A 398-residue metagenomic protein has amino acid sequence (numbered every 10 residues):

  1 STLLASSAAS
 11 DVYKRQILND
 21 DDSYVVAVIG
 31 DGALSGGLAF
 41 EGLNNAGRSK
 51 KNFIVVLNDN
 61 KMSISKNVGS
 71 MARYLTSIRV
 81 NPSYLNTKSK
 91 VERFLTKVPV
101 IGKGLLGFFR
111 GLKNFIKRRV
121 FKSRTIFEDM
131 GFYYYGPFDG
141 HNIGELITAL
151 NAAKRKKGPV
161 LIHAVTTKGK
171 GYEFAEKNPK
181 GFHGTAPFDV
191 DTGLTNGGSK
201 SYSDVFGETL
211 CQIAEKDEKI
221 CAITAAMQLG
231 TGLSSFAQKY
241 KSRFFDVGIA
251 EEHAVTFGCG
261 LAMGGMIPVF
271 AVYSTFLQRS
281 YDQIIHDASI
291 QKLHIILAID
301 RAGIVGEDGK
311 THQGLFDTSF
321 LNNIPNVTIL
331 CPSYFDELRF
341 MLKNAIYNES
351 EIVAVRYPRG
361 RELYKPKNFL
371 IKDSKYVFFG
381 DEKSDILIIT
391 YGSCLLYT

Functional and structural regions predicted by a protein language model:
S1, S7-A8, I29-A33, F138-G140 (+5 more regions): Active-site nucleophile and cofactor-binding loops and adjacent substrate-binding regions of central metabolic enzymes
T2-Y13, Y397: Single conserved hydrophobic/aromatic residue that forms the stacking wall/gate of nucleotide- or nucleobase-binding
N19-G36, F53-V56, I220-I223, R243 (+3 more regions): A short, small-residue-rich loop immediately preceding and capping a beta-strand
L34-L43, S65-S70, T76, I147-A149 (+9 more regions): Short acidic, glycine/serine/threonine-rich loops at helix termini
R48-N60, S289-R301: A glycine-rich helix N-cap at a beta->alpha junction
K61-F206: Long, well-ordered, tryptophan-enriched scaffold segments
F121, T148-N151, H183, S201-K216 (+4 more regions): Glycine-/acidic-rich phosphate or pyrophosphate-binding loops and their flanking alpha/beta elements
T166-L277, Q283-I290, Y376, S384 (+1 more regions): Non-catalytic terminal/interface segments that mediate subunit docking, oligomerization, and allosteric communication
